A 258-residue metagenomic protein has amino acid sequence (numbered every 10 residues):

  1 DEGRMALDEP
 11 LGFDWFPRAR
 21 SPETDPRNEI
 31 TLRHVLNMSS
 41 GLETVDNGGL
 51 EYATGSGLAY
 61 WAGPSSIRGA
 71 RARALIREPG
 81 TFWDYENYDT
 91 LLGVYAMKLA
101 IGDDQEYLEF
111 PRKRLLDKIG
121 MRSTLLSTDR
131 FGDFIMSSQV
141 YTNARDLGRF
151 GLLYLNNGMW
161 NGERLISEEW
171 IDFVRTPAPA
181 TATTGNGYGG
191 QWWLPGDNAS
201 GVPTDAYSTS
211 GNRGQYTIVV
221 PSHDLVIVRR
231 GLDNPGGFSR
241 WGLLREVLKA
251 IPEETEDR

Functional and structural regions predicted by a protein language model:
D1-R4, V35, A70, D84-L115 (+2 more regions): Alpha-helical scaffold elements that line and support the substrate/ligand-binding pocket of soluble hydrolases
E2-L42, A72-L75, G102-S138: Active-site helix/loop module of the DD-peptidase/beta-lactamase fold, centered on the serine-lysine SxxK catalytic
L7, L11, W15, N28-L32 (+8 more regions): Stable alpha-helical elements in mature extracytoplasmic
E23-P26, R77-E86, I135-Y141, T209-Y216 (+1 more regions): Solvent-exposed loop and edge beta-strand segments that line ligand/cofactor-binding and catalytic clefts
L50-R73, P79: Amphipathic alpha-helical interface segments
P111-R112, L116-T176: Active-site-proximal binding-pocket segments
M121-T128, I171-V226: Active-site Gly/Thr loop motif
A206-R258: Structured C-terminal helix/loop/strand segments within mature extracytoplasmic catalytic/sensor domains
